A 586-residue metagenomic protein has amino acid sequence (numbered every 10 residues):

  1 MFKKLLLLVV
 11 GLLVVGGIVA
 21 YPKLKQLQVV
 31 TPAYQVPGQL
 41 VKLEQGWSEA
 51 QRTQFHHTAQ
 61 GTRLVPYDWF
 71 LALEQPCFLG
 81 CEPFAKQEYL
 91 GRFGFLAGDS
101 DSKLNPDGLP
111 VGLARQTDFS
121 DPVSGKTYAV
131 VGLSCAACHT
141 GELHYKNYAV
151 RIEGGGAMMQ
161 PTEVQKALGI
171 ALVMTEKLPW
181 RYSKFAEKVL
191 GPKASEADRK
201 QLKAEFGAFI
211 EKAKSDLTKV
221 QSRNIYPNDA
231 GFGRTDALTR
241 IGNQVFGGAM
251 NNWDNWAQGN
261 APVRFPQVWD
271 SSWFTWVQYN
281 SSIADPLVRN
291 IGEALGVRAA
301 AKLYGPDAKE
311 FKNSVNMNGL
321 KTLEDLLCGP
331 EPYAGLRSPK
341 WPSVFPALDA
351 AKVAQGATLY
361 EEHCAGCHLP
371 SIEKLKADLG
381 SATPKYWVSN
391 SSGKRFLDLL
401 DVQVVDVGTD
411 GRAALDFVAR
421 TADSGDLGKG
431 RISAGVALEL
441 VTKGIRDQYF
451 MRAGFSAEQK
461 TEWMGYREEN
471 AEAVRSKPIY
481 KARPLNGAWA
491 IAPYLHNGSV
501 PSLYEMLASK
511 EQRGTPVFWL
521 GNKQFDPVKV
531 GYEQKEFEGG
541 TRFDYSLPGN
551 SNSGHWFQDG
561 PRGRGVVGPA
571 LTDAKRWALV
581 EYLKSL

Functional and structural regions predicted by a protein language model:
K4-L5, G17-L586: Periplasmic c-type cytochrome electron-transfer domains
L8-G16: Core hydrophobic alpha-helical transmembrane segments of single-pass membrane proteins
